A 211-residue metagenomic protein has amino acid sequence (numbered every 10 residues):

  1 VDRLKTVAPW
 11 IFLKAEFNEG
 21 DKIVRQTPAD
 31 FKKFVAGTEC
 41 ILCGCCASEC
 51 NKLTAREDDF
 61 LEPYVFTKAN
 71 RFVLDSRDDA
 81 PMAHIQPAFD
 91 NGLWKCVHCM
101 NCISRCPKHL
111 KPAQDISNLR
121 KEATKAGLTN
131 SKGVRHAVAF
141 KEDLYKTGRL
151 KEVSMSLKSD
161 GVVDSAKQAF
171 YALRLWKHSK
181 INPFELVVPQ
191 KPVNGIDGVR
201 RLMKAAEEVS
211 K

Functional and structural regions predicted by a protein language model:
V1-E39, C43-K211: Ferredoxin-type iron-sulfur electron-transfer modules in oxidoreductases and energy-metabolism complexes
